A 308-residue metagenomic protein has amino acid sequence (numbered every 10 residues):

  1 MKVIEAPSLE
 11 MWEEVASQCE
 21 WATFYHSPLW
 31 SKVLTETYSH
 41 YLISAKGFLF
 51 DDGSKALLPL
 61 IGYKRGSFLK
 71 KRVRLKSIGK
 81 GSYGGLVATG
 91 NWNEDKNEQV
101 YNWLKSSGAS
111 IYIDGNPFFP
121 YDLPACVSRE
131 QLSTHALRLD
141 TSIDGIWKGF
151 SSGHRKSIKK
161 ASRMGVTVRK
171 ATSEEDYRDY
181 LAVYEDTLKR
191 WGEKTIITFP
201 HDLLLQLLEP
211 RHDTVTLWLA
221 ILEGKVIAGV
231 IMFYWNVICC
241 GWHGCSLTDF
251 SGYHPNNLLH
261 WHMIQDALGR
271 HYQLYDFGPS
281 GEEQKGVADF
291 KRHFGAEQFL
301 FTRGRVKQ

Functional and structural regions predicted by a protein language model:
V3-S54, L58-L69, N116-G252: A conserved beta-strand-loop-helix scaffold within acyl/acetyltransferase catalytic domains
G47, G81, E94-W103, D202-Q308: Aromatic (often tryptophan-rich) hydrophobic motifs at membrane interfaces
I61-G85: N-terminal cap/recognition module
K76-P120: A gly/proline- and charged-residue-enriched helix-loop-helix capping module
S77-A88, R129-A136, L300: Acyl/amide activation-and-transfer machinery of modular secondary-metabolite enzymes
Y112, R169, L274-G278: Short catalytic-loop micro-motif centered on adjacent basic/acidic residues
